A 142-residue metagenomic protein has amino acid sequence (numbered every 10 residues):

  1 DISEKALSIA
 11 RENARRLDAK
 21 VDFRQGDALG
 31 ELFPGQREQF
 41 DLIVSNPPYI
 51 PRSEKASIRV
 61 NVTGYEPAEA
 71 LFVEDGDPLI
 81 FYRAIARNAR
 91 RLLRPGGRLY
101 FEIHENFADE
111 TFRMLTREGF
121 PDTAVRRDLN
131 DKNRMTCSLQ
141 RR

Functional and structural regions predicted by a protein language model:
D1-S57: Conserved SAM/SAH cofactor-binding pocket of Class I
R16, N61-G64, R117: A short linear boundary/processing microfeature
D22-R24, E69, A124: Structural signal for short hydrophobic segments within the conserved structured cores of catalytic domains across
N46, Y65, E102: Alpha/beta-hydrolase-fold catalytic nucleophile elbow
Y49-I80: Mobile active-site "lid"/loop adjacent to the S-adenosyl-L-methionine
S53, Q140-R142: Short loop segments at secondary-structure junctions
D75-Q140: Conserved Class I SAM-dependent methyltransferase catalytic core
